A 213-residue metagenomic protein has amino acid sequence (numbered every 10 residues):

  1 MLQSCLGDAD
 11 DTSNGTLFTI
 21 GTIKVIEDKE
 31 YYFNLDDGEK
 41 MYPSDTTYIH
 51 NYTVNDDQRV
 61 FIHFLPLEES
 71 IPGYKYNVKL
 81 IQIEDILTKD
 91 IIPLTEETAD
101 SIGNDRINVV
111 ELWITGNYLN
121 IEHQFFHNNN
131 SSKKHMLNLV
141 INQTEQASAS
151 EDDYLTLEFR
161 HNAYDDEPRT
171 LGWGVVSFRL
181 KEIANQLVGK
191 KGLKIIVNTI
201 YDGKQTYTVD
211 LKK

Functional and structural regions predicted by a protein language model:
L2-S4: C-terminal motif of bacterial Sec signal peptides marking the signal peptidase cleavage site
D8-K29: Structural detector for short beta-strands of small beta-barrel domains
K24-D28, L65-S70: Short, charged beta-turn/beta-strand-edge "cap" motif at the junction between a beta-strand and an adjacent loop
Y48-H63: Short nucleic-acid-contacting surface segments enriched for D/E, G, S/T with interspersed K/R
N55-Q58, H161-G192, I200: Short, solvent-exposed, Trp/other aromatic-anchored flexible loops in extracytoplasmic proteins
P66-G73, N185, V197-Y207: Short acidic/polar inter-strand loop motif in beta-rich domains
S70-Q124: Surface-exposed beta-loop interaction hotspot
V109-N162: Short helix-loop boundary/capping segments
